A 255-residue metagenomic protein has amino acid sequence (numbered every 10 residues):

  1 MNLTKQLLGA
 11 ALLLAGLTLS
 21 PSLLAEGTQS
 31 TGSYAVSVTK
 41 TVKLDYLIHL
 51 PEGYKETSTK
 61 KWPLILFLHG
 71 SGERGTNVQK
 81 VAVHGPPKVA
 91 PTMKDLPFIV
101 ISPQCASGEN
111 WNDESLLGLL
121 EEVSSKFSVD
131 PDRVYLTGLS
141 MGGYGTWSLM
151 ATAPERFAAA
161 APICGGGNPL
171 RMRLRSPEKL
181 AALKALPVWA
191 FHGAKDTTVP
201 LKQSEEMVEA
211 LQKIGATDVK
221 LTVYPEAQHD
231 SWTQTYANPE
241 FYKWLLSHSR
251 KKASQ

Functional and structural regions predicted by a protein language model:
G9-L19: Bacterial N-terminal signal peptides
L19-L64, L149, L174, E205-E209 (+4 more regions): A domain-start/cap signature at the N-terminus of enzymes
G53-K60, G108-M141, P154: Gly/Ser-rich "nucleophile elbow"/oxyanion-hole loop immediately N-terminal to the catalytic nucleophile in hydrolases
P63, L68-H69, C164, H192: The conserved beta1-alpha1 loop
L64, L68-L119: Active-site machinery of serine-nucleophile hydrolases
V78-P91, L119, Y144-W147, G167-A181: Alpha-helical scaffolding within the catalytic cores of extracellular/periplasmic polymer-degrading hydrolases
G143-P154, A160: Short glycine-enriched nucleophile-adjacent loop and the immediately C-terminal alpha-helix near the catalytic center
A159, C164-P239: The feature captures the conserved acid-bearing segment of alpha/beta-hydrolase catalytic domains
